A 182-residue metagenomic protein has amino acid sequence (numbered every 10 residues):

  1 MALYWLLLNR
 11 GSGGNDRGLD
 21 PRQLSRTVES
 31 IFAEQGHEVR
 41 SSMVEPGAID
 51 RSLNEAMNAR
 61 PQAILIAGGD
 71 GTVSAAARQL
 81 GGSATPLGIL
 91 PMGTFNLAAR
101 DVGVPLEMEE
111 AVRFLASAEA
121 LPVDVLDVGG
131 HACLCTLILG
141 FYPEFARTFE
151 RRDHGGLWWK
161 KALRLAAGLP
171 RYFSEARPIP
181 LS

Functional and structural regions predicted by a protein language model:
M1-I64, S74, R78, E109-R113: ATP/NTP phosphate-donor binding region
R10, A67-G69, M92: Glycine-rich beta-strand-to-loop/alpha-helix junction loops that act as flexible
R26-I31, Q35, S42-M43, R51 (+2 more regions): Catalytic core of DAGKc-family lipid kinases
R60-I66, F141-F145: Short, electropositive alpha-helical surface patch
G68-T72, L137: Generic, well-ordered alpha-helical segments
